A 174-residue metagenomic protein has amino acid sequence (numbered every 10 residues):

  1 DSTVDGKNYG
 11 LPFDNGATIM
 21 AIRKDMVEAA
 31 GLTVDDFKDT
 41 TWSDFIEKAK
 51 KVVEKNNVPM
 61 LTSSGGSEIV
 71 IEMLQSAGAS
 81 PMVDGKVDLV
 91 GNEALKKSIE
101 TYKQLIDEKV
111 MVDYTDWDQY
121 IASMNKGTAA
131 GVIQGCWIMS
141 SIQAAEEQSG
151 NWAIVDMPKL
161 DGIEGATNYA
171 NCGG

Functional and structural regions predicted by a protein language model:
D1-I19, D44-K48, E54, A153-D156: Hinge/lid segment of periplasmic solute-binding proteins
S2-D35, S63-D84, Y169-G174: Periplasmic solute-binding protein
A30, E108, A145-G174: Extracytoplasmic/periplasmic substrate-recognition and gating elements
T40-I46, V112-K126: Short helix-initiation/N-cap motifs at beta->coil->alpha
I46-K51, K86-Y114, M157: Glycine-centered hinge/linker elements that transmit conformational signals in sensory and ligand-binding systems
K48-A49, Y102, Y120-N125, A129 (+1 more regions): Short, hydrophobic alpha-helical packing/hinge segments within bilobed ligand-binding/sensory domains
N56-V58, K126-G135: Alpha-to-beta junction loops
G66, W117, Q134-M139: Beta->alpha turn/N-cap motifs
